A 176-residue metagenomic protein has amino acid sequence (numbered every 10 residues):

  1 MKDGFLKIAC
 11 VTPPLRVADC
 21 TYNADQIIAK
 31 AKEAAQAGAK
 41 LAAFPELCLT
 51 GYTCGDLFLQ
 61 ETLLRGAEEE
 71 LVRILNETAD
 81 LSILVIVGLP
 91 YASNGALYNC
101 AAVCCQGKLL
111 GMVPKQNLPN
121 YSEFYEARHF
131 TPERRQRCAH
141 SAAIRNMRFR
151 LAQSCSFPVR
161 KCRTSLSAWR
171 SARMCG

Functional and structural regions predicted by a protein language model:
M1-G176: Enzyme catalytic cores with a strong preference for nitrogen-chemistry domains
